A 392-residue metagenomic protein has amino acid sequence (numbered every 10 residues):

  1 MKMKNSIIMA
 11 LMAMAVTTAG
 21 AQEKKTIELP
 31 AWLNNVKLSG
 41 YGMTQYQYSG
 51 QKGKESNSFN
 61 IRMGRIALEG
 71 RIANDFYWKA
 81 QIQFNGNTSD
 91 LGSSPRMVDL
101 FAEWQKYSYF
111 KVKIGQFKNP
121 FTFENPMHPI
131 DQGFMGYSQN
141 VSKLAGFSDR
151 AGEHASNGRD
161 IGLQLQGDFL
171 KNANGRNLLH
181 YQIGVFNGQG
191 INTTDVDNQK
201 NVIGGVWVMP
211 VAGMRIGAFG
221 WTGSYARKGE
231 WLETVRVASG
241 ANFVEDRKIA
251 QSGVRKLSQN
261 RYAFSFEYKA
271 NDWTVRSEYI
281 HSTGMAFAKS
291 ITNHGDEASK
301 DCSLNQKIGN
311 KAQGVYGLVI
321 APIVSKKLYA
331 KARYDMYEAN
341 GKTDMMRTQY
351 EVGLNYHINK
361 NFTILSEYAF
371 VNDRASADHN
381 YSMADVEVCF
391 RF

Functional and structural regions predicted by a protein language model:
M1-M3, A10, E23, K111-I114 (+2 more regions): Generic N-terminal leader/processing signal
M1-M43: N-terminal periplasmic/intermembrane-space "pro-region" immediately following the signal or transit peptide
M3-K4, G175, V202, L354: Structural motif marking the loop-to-transmembrane transition
K4-I7, T26, A67, I280 (+2 more regions): Residue-level detector of intrinsically disordered/flexible regions characterized by low predicted structural confidence
M14-A15, F84, F123, A288 (+1 more regions): Alpha-helical transmembrane segments and their juxtamembrane interfaces
K25-S49, G53-G188, V196-I203, W207-I216 (+4 more regions): Outer membrane beta-barrel
Q51-K54, A73, F101-Q105, Q116 (+2 more regions): Outer-membrane beta-barrel pore domains
G184-N192, E230, T234: Active-site-proximal beta-alpha loop/turn segments in soluble metabolic enzymes
